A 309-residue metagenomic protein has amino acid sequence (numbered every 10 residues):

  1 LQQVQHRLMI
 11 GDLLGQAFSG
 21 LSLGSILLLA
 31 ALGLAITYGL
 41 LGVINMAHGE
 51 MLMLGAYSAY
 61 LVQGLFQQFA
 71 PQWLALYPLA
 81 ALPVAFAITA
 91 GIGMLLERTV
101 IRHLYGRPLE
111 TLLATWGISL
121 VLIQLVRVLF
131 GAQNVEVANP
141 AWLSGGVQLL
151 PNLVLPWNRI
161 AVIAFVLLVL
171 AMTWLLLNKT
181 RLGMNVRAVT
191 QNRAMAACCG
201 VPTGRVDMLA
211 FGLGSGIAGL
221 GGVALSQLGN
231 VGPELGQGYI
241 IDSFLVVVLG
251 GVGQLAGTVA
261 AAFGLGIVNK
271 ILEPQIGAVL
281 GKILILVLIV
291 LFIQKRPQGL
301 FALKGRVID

Functional and structural regions predicted by a protein language model:
L1-A30, S58, Q68-A81, R107-L112 (+1 more regions): Membrane-interfacial amphipathic/re-entrant helices at transmembrane-helix boundaries
I10-G20, L176-R181, D207-V247, G253 (+1 more regions): Inter-helical junctions in multi-pass inner-membrane proteins, predominant in energy-converting antiporter-like
L14-V62, L95, T99-E110, L249-V252: Single transmembrane alpha-helix segments in multi-pass membrane proteins
L34, A47-Q67, I92, A114 (+5 more regions): Hydrophobic alpha-helical segments within and immediately flanking transmembrane helices of multi-pass membrane proteins
P71-S119, L125, A260-L265, R296-P297: Alpha-helical transmembrane segments within multi-pass membrane transporters and channels
H103-L104, P108-K179, V206-L209, I271 (+3 more regions): Transmembrane helix-bundle core of multi-pass membrane transporters and related energy-transducing complexes
L153-V231, L255-A260: Helix-loop-helix "hairpin" substructures at the membrane interface of multi-pass membrane proteins
V259, G264-D309: C-terminal transmembrane helix and the adjacent membrane-cytosol boundary/short C-terminal tail of inner/organellar
